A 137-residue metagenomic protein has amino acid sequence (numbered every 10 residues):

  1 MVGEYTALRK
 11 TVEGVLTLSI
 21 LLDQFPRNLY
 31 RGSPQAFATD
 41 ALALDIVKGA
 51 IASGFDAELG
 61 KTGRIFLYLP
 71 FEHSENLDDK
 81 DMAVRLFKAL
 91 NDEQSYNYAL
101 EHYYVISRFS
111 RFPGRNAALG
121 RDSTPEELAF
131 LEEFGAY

Functional and structural regions predicted by a protein language model:
M1-Y137: Intrinsically disordered, low-complexity activation-like regions
